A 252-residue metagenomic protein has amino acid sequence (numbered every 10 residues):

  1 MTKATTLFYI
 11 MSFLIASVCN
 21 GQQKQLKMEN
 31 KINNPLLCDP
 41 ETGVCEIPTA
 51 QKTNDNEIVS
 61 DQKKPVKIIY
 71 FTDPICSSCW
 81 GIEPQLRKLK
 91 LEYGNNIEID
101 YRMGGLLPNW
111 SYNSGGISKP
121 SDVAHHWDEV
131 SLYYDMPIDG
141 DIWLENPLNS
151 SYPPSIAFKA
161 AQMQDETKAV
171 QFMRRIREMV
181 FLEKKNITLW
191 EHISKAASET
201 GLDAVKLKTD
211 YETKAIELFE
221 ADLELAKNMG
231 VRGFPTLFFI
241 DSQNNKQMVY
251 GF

Functional and structural regions predicted by a protein language model:
M1-L7: Bacterial N-terminal signal peptides that target proteins for export
Y9-A16: Bacterial N-terminal signal peptides
C19-G21: Boundary at the C-terminal end of the N-terminal hydrophobic targeting segment
N34-P48, F71-T72, E83-L91, R175-F252: C-terminal cap of thioredoxin/glutaredoxin-like
V44-V66: A short beta-strand-turn-helix
C45, S77-C79, W110: Short N-terminal binding/cap micro-motifs at the start of the first secondary-structure element
V59-K88, I99: Local sequence-structure signature of Cys/Sec-based thiol-disulfide redox active-site neighborhoods
E83-K184, L189-W190: Structural alpha/beta surface segment adjacent to cysteine/selenocysteine redox centers across thiol/disulfide enzymes
